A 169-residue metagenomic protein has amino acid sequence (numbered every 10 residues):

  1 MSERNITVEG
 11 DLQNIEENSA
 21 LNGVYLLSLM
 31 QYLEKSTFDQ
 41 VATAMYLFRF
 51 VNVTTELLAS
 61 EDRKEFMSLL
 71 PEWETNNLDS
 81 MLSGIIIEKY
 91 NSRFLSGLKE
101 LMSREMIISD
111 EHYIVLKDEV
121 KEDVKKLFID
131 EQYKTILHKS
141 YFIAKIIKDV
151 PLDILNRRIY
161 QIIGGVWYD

Functional and structural regions predicted by a protein language model:
S2-D79: Short, amphipathic alpha-helical interface elements at domain boundaries that mediate macromolecular binding
F48-N52, F66-L70, S109, D123-V124 (+2 more regions): Charge-rich, low-complexity amphipathic helices in intrinsically disordered tails/linkers adjacent to domains
S80-M81, E88: Winged helix-turn-helix DNA-binding recognition segment
I87-S103: Short amphipathic alpha-helical interaction segments
K99-Y113: A short, conserved structural fragment
Y113-E122: Basic, amphipathic "hinge/linker" alpha-helix immediately C-terminal to the N-terminal HTH DNA-binding motif
K121-D169: Short, amphipathic alpha-helical interaction segments positioned at domain boundaries
